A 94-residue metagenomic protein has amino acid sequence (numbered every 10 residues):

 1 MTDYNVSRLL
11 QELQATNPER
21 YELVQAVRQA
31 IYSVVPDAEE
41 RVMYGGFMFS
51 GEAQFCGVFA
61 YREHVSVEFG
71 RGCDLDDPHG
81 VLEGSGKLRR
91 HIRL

Functional and structural regions predicted by a protein language model:
M1-R93: Charge-dense, helix-prone N-terminal extensions
